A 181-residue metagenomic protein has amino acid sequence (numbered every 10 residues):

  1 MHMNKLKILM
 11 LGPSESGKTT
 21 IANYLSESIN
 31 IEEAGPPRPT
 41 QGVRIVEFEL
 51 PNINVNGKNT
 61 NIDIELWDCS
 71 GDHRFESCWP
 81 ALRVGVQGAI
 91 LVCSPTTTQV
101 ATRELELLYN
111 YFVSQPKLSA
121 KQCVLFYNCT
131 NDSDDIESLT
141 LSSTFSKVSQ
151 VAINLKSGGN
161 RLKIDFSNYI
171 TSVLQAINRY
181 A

Functional and structural regions predicted by a protein language model:
M1-A181: TRAFAC-class small GTPase G-domain
